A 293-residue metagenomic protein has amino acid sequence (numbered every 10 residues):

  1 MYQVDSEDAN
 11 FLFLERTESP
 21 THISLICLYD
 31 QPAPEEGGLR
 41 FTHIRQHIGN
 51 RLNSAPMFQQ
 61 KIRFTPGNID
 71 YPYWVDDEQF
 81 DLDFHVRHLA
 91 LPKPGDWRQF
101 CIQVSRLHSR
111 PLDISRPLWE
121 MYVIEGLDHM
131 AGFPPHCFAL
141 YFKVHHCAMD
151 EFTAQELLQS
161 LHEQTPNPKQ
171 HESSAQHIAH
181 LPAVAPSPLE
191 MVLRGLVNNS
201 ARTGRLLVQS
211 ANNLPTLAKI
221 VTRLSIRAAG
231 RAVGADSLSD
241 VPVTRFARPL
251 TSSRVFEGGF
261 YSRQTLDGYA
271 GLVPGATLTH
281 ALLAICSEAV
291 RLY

Functional and structural regions predicted by a protein language model:
M1-E7, I26-E36, Q46-Y293: Soluble acyl-CoA-dependent acyltransferase catalytic core bearing the H(X)4D motif
D8-N10, L14-R16, T21-Y29: M16 family metallopeptidases and their MPP-like homologs
G38-R40: Hydrophobic ligand-binding cavity/cleft-lining segments
